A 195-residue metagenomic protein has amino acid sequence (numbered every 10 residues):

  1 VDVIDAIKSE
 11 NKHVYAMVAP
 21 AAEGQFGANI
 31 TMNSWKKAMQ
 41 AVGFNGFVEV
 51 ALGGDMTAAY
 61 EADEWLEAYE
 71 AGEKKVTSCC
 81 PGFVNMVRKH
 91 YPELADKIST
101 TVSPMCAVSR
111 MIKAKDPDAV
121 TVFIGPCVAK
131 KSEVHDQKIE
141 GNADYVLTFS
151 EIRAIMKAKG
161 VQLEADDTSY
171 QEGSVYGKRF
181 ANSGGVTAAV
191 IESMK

Functional and structural regions predicted by a protein language model:
D2-K195: Iron-sulfur-associated redox domains of electron-transfer enzymes in respiratory and anaerobic energy metabolism
